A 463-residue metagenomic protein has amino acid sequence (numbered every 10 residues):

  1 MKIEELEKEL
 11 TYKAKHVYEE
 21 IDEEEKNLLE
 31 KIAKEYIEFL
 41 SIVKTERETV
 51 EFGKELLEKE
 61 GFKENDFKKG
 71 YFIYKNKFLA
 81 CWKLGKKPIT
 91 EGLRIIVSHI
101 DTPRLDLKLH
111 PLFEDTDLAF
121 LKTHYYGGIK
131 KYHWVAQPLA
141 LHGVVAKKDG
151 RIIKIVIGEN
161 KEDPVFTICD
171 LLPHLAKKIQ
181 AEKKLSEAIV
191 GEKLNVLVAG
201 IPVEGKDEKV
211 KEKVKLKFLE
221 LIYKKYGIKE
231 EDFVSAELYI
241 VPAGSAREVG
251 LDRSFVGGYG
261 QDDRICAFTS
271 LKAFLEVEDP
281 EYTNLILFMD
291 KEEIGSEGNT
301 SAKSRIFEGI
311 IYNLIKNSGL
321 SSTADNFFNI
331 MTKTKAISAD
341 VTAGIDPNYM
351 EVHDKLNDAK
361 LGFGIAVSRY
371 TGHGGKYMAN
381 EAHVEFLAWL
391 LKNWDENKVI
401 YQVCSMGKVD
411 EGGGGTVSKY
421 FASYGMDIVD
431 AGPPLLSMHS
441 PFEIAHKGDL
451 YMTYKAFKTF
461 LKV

Functional and structural regions predicted by a protein language model:
M1-V463: N-terminal hydrophobic/helix-forming segments and targeting peptides
